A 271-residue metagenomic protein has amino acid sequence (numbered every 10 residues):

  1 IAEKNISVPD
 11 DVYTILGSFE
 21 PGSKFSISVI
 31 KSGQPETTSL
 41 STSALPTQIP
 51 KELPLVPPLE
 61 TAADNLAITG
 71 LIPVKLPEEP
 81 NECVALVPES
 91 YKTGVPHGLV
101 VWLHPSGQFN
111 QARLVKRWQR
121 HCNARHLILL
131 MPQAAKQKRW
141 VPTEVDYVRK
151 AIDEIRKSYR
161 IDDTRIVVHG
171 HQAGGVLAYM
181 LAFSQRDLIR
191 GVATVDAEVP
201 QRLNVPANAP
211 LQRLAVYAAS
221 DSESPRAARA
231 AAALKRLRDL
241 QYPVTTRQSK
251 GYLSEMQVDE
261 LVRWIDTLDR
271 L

Functional and structural regions predicted by a protein language model:
D10-E52: PDZ-domain C-terminal substructure recognizer with occasional recognition of PDZ-binding tails
S43-H97, A173, M180, A231-R236 (+3 more regions): A domain-start/cap signature at the N-terminus of enzymes
E89-P96, W140-A173: Gly/Ser-rich "nucleophile elbow"/oxyanion-hole loop immediately N-terminal to the catalytic nucleophile in hydrolases
Y91-V141: Short substrate-entry loop that stabilizes the transition state in hydrolases
G98, L127, R165, R213-A215: Alpha/beta-hydrolase fold active-site loops
H104-Q108, K136, R156-Y159, H171 (+4 more regions): Cell-envelope and extracellular/periplasmic
T164-Q212: Primarily recognizes the serine-hydrolase "nucleophile elbow" in alpha/beta-hydrolase and SGNH/GDSL folds
G191-D269: The feature captures the conserved acid-bearing segment of alpha/beta-hydrolase catalytic domains
